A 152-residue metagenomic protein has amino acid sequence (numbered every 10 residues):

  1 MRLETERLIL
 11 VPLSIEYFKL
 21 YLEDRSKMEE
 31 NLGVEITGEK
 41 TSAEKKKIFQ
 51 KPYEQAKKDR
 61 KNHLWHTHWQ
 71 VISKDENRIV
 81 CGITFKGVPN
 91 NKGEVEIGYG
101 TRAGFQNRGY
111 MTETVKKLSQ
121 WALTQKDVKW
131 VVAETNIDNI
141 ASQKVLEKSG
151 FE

Functional and structural regions predicted by a protein language model:
M1-E96, T101-G104, K117-W121, Q125 (+1 more regions): GNAT-family acyltransferases
G98, V132-A133: Short, surface-exposed beta-strand segments enriched in small/polar/acidic residues
G100, E113, A141: Short alpha-helical segment within the catalytic ATP-binding CA
N107-T112: Glycine-rich acyl-CoA binding loop
K129: Short acidic/polar active-site loop segments enriched in Thr and Asp
A133-Q143: Conserved beta-strand-loop-alpha-helix junction that forms the acyl-donor binding cleft
L146: Conserved active-site tyrosine of GNAT-family acetyltransferases
